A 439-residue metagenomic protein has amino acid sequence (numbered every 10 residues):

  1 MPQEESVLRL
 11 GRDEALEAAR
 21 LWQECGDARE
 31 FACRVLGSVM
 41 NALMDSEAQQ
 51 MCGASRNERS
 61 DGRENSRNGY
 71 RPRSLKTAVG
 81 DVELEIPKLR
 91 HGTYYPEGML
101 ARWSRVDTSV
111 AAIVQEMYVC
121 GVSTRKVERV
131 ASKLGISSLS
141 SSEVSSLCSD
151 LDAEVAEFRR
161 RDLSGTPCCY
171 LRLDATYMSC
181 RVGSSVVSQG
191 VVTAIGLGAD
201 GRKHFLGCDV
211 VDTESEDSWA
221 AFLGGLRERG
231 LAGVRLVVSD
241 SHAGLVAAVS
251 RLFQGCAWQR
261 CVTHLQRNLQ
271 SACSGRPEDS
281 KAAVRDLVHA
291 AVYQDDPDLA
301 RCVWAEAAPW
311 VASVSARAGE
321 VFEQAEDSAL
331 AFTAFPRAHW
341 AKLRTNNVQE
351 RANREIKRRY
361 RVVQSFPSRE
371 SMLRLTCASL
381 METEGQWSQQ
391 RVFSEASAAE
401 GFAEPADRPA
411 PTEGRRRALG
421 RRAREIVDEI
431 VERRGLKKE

Functional and structural regions predicted by a protein language model:
M1-A101, S179: Short, conserved DNA-binding cores of transcription-related domains
M1-E5, L10, A15-A18, Q23 (+2 more regions): Acidic/histidine-rich catalytic cores and adjacent linkers of DNA breakage/strand-transfer/modification proteins
M44, L75, V79, H91 (+14 more regions): Mobile genetic element proteins and their domesticated derivatives, centered on retroelements and DNA transposons
E85-R90, G98-S104, S109, K133 (+6 more regions): RNase H-like nuclease fold core
Y95-P96, L269-E306: Metal-dependent DNA phosphodiester-chemistry modules and their immediately adjacent helices/loops in DNA-processing
T108-G121: Short, amphipathic alpha-helical "recognition" segments used to contact nucleic acids or chromatin
G121-A131, D298: Short, charged amphipathic recognition helices of the HTH superfamily and cognate SANT/SANTA-like modules
E143, L236-A243, A248-L287: Conserved beta-strand -> loop -> alpha-helix junction used to position metal-binding or nucleic-acid-contacting
